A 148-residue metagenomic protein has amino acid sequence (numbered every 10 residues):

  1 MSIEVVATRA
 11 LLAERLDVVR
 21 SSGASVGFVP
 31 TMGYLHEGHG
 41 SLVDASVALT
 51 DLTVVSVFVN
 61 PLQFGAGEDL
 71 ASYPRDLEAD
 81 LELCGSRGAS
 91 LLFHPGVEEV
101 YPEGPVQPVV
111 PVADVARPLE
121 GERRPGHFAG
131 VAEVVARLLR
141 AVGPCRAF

Functional and structural regions predicted by a protein language model:
S2-F148: Nucleotidyltransferase catalytic core that binds NTPs
